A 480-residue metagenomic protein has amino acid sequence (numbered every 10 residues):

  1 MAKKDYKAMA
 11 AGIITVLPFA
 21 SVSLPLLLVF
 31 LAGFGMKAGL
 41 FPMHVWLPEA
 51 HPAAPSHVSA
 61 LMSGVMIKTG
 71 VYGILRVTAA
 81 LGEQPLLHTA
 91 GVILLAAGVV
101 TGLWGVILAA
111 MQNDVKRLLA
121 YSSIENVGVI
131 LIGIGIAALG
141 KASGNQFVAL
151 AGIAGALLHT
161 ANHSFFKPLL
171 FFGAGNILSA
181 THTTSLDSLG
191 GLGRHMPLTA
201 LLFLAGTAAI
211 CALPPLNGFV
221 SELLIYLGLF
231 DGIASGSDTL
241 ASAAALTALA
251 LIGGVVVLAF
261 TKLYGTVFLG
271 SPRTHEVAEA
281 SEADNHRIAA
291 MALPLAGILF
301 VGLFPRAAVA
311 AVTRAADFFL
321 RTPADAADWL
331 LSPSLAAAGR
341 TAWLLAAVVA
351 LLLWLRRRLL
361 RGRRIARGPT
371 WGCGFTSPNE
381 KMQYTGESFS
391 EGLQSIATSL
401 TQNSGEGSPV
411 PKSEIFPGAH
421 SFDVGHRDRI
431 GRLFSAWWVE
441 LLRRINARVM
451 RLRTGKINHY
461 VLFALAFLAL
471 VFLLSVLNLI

Functional and structural regions predicted by a protein language model:
M1-E282: Hydrophobic transmembrane alpha-helices and their helix-loop junctions in integral membrane proteins
L31, L204, V256, A292-F300 (+2 more regions): Hydrophobic alpha-helical transmembrane segments of multi-pass integral membrane proteins
L61-I67, S123, R287-P294, N458-F463: Select subsegments of transmembrane alpha-helices in polytopic membrane proteins, especially boundary-proximal
G98, G206, R287-V301, D317-D325 (+2 more regions): Hydrophobic membrane-spanning alpha-helices of multi-pass integral membrane proteins
K167, G254-F260, A346-R363, Q402-E406: Hydrophobic alpha-helical membrane-embedded segments
F203-P215, A290-V309, S399, L468-L470: Hydrophobic alpha-helical membrane-insertion segments
A241-G254, E279-I298, G302, A310-A311 (+3 more regions): Polynucleotide-recognition surfaces of large bacterial nucleic-acid defense/processing enzymes
P305-A342, R356-I480: Aromatic-capped, Gly/Pro-kinked transmembrane alpha-helices
